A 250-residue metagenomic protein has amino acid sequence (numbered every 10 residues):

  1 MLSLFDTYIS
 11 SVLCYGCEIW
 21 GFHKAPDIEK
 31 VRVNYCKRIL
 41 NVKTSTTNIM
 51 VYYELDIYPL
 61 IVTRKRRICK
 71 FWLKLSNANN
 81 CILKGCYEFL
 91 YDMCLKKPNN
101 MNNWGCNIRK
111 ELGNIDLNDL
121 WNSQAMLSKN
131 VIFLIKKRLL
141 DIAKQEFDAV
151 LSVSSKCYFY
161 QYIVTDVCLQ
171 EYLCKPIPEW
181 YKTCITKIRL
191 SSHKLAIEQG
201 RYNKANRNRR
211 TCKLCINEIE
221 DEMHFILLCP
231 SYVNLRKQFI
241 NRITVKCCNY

Functional and structural regions predicted by a protein language model:
M1-M93, K97, L228: Non-catalytic, peripheral interaction segments enriched in hydrophobic/basic residues
I19-N34, I197-K213, T244-V245: Short alpha-helical "patches" and their helix-cap loops
P26, T63, N77-C81, K96-N99 (+8 more regions): Alpha-helix boundary/N-cap detector
C69, K194, N234-K237: Eukaryotic short linear interaction motifs
N99-N103, L112, Y250: Surface polyanion/phosphate-binding segment centered on an Asp-His-Pro turn
N114-E218: Helix/loop segments that flank and initiate small ligand/metal-binding modules
N203-Y250: Short Cys/His-based metal-binding microdomains
